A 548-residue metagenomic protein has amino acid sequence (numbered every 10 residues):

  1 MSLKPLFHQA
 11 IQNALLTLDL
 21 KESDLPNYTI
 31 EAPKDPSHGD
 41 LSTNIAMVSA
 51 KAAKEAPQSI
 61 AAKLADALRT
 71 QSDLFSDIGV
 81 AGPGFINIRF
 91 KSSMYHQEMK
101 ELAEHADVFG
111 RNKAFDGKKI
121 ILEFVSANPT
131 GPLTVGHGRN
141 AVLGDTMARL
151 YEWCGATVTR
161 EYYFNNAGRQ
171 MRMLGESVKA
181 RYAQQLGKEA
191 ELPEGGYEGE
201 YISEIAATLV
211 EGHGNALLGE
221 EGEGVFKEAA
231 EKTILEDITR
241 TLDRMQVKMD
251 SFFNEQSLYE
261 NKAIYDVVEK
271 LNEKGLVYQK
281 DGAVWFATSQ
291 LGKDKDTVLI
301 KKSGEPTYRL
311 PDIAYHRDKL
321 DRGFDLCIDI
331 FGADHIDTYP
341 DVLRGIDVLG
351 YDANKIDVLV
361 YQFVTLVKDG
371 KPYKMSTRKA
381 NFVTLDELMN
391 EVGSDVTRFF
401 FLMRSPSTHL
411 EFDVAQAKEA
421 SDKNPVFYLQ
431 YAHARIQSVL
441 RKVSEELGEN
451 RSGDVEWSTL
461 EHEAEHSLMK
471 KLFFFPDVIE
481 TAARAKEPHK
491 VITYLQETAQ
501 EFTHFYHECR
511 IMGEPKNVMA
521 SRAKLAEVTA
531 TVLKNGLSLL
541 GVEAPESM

Functional and structural regions predicted by a protein language model:
M1-S23, N27-H96, D107, R111-M548: Non-catalytic interaction-recognition regions
Q97-L102: Short, charged, solvent-exposed linker or helix-capping segments at domain edges/interfaces that act as flexible hinges
